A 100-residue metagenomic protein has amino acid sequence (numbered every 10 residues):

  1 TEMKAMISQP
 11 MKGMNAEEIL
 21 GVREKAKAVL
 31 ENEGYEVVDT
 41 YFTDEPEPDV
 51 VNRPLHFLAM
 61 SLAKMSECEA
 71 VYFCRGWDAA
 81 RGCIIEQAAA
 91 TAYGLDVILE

Functional and structural regions predicted by a protein language model:
T1-E100: Conserved catalytic or regulatory cores that recognize and/or transform ribose-phosphate-containing ligands
